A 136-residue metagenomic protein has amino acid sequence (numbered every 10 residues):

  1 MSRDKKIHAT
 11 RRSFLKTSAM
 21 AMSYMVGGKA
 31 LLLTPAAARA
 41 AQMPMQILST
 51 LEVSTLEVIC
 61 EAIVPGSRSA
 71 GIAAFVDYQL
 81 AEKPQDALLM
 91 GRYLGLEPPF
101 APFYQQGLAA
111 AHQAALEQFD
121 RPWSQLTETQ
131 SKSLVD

Functional and structural regions predicted by a protein language model:
R3, I7-S13, V26-A62: C-terminal segment of N-terminal export signals and the immediately downstream linker at the start of the mature
S18-V26: Sec-dependent signal peptide hydrophobic core
Q42-M45, V53-L56, C60-D136: Flexible, low-complexity segments enriched for small/polar residues
